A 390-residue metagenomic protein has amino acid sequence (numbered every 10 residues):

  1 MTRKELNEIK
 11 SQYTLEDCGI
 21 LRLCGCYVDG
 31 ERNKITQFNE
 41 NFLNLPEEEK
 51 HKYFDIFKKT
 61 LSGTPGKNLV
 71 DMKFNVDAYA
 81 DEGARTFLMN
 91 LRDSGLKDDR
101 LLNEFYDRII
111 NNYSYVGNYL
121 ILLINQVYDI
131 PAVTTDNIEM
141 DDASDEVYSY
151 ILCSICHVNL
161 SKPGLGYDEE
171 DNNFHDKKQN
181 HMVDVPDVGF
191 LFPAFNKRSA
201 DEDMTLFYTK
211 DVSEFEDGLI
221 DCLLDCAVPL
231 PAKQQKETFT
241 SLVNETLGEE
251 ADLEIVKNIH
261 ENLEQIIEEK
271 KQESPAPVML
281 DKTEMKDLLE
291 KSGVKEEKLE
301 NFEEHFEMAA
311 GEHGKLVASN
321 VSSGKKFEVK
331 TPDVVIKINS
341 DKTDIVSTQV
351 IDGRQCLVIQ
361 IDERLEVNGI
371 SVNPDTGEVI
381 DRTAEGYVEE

Functional and structural regions predicted by a protein language model:
E8-K10: Post-signal/leader-peptide non-cytosolic segments of secretory proteins
Q12, D17-K325: Long, hydrophobic alpha/beta structural blocks
L289-E390: C-terminal, beta-strand-rich globular interaction domains
